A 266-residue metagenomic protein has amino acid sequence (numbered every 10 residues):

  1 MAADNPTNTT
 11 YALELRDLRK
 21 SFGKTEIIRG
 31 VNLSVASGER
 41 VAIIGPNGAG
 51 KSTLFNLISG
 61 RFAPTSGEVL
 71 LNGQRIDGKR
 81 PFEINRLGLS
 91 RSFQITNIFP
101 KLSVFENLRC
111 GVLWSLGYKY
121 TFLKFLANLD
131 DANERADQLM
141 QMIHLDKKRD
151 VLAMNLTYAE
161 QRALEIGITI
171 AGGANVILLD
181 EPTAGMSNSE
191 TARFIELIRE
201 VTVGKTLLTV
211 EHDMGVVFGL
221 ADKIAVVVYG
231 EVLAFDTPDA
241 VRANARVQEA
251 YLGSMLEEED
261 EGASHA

Functional and structural regions predicted by a protein language model:
A2-A266: Glycine-rich phosphate-binding loops of nucleotide-dependent enzymes
